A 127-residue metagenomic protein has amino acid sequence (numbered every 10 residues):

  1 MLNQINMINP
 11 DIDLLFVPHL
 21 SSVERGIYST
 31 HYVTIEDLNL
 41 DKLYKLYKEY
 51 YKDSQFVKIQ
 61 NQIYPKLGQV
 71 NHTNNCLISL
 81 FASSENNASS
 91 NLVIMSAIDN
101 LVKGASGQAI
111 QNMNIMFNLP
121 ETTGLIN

Functional and structural regions predicted by a protein language model:
M1-I94: C-terminal substrate-binding/catalytic lobe of Rossmann-fold NAD(P)-dependent oxidoreductases
L77-L80, S84-N127: NAD(P)-dependent Rossmann-like dehydrogenase/reductase catalytic/cofactor-binding core
